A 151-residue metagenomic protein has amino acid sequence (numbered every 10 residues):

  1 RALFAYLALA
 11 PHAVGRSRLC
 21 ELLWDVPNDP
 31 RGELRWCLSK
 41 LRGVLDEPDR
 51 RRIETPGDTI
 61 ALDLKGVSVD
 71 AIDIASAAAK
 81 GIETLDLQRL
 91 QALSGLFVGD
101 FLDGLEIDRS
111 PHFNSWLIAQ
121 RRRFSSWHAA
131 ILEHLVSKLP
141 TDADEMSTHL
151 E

Functional and structural regions predicted by a protein language model:
R1-A5, P27-D46: DNA-recognition element of transcription regulators
R1-L23, L41, L102: Short amphipathic alpha-helical recognition elements used for nucleic-acid or partner binding across transcription
A5, L9, W24-R31, R50-E151: Intrinsically disordered, charged and Pro/Gly-enriched terminal/linker segments that flank large helical-solenoid
C20, L38, L150: Generic structural marker for isolated residues within well-ordered, non-membrane alpha-helices of soluble domains
